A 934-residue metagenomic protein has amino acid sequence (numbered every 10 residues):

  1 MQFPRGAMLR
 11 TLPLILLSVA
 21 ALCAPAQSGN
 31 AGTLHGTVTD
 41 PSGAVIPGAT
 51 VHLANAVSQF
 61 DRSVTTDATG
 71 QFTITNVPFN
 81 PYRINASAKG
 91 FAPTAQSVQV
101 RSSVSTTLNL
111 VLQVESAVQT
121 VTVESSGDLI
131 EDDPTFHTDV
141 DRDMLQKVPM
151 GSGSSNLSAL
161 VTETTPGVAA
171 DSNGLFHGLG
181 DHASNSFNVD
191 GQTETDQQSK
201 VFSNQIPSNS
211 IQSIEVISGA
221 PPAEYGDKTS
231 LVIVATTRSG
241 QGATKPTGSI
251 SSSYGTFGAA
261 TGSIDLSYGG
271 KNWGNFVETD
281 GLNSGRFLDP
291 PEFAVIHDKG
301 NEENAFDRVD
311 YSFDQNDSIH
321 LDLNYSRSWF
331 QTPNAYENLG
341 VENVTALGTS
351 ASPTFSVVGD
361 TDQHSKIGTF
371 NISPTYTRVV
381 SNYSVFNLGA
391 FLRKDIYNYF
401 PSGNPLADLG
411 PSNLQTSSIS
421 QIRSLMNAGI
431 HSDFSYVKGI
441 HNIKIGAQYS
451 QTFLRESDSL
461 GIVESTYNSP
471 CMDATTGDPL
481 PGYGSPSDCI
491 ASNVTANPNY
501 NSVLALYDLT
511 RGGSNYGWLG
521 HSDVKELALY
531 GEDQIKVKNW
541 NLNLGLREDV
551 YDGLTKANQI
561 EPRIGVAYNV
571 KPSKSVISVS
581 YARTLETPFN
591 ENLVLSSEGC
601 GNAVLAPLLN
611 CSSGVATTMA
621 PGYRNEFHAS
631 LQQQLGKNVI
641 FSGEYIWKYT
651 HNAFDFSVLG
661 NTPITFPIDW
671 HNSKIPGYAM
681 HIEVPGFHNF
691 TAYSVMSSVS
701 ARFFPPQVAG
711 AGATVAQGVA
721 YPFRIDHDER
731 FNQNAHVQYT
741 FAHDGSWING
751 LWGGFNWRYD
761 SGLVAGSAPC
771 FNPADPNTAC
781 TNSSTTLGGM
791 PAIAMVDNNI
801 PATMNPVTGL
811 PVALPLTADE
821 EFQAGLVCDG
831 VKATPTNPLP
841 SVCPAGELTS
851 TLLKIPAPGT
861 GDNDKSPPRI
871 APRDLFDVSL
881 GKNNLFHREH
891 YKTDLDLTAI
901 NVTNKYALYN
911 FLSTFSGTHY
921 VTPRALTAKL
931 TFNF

Functional and structural regions predicted by a protein language model:
Q2-P4, L9-P134, T193-T195: Periplasm-facing N-terminal accessory domains of Gram-negative outer-membrane beta-barrel systems
F91-A92, Q96-Q113, A117-P222, D227 (+5 more regions): Periplasmic N-terminal accessory/gating domains of Gram-negative outer-membrane beta-barrel systems
Y254-N283, F293-N334, Q363-F386, P562: Transmembrane beta-barrel wall of Gram-negative outer-membrane proteins
L323-Y530: Replace "related TpsB outer-membrane translocases also match" with "some related outer-membrane beta-barrels such as
A335-G340, L554, Y568, P572-Y623 (+4 more regions): Surface-exposed extracellular loop regions of Gram-negative outer-membrane beta-barrel proteins, predominantly
N387-F391, Y397-Y399, N569, N610-D669 (+2 more regions): Membrane-embedded beta-barrel scaffold of Gram-negative outer-membrane proteins
V537-N539, Y645-T650, P667-S767, C843: Gram-negative outer-membrane beta-barrel transporters
R758-A857, I870-L875, K882-F934: C-terminal beta-signal and adjacent terminal beta-strands/loops of Gram-negative outer-membrane beta-barrel proteins
